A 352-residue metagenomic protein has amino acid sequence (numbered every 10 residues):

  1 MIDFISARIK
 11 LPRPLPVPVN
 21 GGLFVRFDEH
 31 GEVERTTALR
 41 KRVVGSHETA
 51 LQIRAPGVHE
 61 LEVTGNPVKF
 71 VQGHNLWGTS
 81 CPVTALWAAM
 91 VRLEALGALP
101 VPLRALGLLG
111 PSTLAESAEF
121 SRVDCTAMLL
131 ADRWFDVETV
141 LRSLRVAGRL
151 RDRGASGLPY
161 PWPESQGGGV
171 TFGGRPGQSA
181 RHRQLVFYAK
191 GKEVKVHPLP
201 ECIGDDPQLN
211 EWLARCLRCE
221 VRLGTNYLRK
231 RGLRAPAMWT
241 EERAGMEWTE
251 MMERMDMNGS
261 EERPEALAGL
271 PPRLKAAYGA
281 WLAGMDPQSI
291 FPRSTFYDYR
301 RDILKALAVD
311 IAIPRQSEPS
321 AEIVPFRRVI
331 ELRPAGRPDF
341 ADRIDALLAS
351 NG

Functional and structural regions predicted by a protein language model:
M1-Q288, V309-G352: Structured, helix-rich domain cores that form ligand/interaction pockets
F296: Helix-turn-helix DNA-binding segment
Y299, A306: Residues in the recognition helix of alpha-helical DNA-binding motifs
